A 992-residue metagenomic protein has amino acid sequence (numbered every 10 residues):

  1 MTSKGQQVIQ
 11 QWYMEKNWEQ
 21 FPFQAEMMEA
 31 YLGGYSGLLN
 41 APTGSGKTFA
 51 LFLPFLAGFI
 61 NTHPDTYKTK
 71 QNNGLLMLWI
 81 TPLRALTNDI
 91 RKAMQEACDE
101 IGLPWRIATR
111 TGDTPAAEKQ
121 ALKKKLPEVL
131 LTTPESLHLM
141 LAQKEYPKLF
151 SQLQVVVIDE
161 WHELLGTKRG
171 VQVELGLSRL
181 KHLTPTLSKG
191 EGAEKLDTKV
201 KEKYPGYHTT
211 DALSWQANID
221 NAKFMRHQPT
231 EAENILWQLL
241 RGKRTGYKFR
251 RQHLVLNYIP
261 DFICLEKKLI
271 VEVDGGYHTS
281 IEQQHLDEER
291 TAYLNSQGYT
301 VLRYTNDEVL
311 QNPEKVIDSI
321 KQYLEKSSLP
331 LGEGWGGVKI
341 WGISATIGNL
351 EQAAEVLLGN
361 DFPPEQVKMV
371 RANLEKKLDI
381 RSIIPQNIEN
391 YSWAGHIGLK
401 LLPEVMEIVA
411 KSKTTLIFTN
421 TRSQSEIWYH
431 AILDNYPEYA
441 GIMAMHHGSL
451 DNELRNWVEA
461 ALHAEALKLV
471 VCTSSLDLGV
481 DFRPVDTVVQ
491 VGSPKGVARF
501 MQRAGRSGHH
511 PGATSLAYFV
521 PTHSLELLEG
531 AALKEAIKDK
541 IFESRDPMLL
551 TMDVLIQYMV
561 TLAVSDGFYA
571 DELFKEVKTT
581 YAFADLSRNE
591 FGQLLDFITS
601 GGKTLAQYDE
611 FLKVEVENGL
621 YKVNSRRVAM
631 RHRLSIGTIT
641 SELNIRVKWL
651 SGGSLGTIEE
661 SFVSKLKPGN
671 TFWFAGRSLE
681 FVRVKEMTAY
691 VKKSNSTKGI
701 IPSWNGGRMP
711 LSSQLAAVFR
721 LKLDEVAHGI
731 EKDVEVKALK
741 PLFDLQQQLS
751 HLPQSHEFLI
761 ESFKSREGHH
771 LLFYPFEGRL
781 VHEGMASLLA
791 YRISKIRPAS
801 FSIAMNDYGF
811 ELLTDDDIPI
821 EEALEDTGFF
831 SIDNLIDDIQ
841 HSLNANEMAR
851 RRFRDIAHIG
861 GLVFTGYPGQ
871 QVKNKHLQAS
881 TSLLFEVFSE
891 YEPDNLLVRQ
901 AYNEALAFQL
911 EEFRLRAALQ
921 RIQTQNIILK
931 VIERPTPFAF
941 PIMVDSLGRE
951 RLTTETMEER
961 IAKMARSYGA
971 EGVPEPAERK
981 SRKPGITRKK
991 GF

Functional and structural regions predicted by a protein language model:
M1-M14, E19-H138, A142-T186, Q322 (+2 more regions): Helicase motor core with emphasis on the C-terminal RecA-like subdomain
G190-A193, G332-G334: Glycine-biased, low-complexity coil/linker segments
L196-S327: Nucleic-acid endo/exonuclease domains
K326, A460, L478, V497-R499 (+14 more regions): Long C-terminal interaction/binding lobes of large macromolecular proteins
Q557-F568, L643-S651, F992: Short amphipathic alpha-helical interface segments
F574-N644, I658-E659, P702-S703, P710-F992: Extended, highly charged accessory segments
I639-S641, L666, W673: Short, well-ordered loop/turn sites that connect or cap secondary structure elements
K685-P702: Short, solvent-exposed secondary-structure boundary/capping segments
